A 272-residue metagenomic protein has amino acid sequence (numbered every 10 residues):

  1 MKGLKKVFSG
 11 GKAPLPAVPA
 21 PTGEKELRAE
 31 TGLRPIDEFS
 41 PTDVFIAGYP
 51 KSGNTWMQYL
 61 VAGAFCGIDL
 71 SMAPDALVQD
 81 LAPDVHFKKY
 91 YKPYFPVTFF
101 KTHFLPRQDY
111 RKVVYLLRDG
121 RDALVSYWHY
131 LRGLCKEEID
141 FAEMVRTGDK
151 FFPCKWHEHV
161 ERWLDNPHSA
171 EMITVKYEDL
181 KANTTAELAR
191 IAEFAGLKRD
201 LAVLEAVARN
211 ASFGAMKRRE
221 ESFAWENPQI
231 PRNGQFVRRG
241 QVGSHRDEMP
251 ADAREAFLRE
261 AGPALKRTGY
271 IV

Functional and structural regions predicted by a protein language model:
K2-V175, W225-P231, F236-V272: PAPS-dependent sulfotransferase catalytic domain
G53-G67, T174-R199, V207, A215 (+1 more regions): PAPS/PAP-binding and catalytic site of the sulfotransferase fold
W56, Q79, W163, E205-M216: Tryptophan-centric aromatic hotspots in well-structured domains and transmembrane helices
M72-A73, D200-A206: A short coil-to-beta-strand element that immediately follows conserved catalytic motifs
F152, R199-D200: Short, surface-exposed helix-loop/turn micro-motifs enriched in polar/charged residues
K155-E158, A186, A202: Generic recognition of short, well-ordered alpha-helical interface segments
R209-N233: Short acidic/His-enriched helical or mixed secondary-structure segments at domain edges of catalytic enzymes and some
